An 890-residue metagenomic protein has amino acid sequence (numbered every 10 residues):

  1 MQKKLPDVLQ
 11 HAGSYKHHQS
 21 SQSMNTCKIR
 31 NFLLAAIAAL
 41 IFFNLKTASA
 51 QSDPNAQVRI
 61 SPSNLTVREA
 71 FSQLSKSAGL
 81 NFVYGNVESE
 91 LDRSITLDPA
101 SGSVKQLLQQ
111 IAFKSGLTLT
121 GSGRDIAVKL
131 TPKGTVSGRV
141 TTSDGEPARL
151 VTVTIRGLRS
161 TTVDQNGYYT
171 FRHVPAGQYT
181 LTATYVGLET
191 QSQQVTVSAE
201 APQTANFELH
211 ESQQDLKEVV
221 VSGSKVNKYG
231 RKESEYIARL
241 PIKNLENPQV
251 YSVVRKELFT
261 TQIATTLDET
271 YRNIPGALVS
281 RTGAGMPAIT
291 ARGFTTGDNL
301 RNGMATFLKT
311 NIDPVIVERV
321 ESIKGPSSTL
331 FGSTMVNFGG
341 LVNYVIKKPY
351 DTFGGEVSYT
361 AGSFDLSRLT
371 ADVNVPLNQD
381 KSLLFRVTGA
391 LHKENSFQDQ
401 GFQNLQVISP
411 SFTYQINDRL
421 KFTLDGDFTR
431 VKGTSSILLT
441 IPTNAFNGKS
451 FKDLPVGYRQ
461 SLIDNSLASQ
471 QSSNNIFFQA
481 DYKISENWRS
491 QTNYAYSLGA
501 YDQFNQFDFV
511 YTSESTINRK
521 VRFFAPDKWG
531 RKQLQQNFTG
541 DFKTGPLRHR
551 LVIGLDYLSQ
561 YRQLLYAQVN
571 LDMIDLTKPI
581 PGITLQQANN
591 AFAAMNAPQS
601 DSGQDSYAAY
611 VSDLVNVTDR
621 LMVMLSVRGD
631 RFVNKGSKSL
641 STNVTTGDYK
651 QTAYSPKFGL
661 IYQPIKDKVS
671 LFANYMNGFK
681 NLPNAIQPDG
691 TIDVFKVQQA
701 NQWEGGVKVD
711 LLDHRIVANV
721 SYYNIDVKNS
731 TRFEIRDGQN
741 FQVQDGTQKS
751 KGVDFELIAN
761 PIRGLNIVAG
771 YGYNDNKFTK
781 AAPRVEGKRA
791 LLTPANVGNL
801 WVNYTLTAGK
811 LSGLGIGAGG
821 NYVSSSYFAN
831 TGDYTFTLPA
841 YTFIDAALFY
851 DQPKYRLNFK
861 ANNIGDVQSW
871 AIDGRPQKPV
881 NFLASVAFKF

Functional and structural regions predicted by a protein language model:
F71, S75-A78, S115, G121-R156 (+4 more regions): Short, acidic, small-residue-rich periplasmic hinge/interaction motif at the N-terminus of Gram-negative outer-membrane
A148-R149, K228-R231, V253-K256, L267-N273 (+1 more regions): Periplasmic plug
I316-E318, S327-P410, I416-L420, N474 (+1 more regions): Outer-membrane beta-barrel translocator/receptor signature
H392, S396, S411-Q415, R419-K483 (+4 more regions): Acidic/polar loop-and-plug regions of large Gram-negative outer-membrane beta-barrel proteins
N417, W529, R548-V552, D556-Q560 (+2 more regions): Structural signature of Gram-negative outer-membrane beta-barrels, strongest in the C-terminal barrel of TonB-dependent
D481-S485, R489-A495, Y501-N505, L671 (+5 more regions): Membrane-embedded beta-barrel scaffold of Gram-negative outer-membrane proteins
D527, E704, A790-F890: Conserved C-terminal beta-signal and adjacent last beta-strands/turns of outer-membrane beta-barrel proteins
D619-R620, D726, Q744-N830, S885-K889: Gram-negative outer-membrane beta-barrel transporters
